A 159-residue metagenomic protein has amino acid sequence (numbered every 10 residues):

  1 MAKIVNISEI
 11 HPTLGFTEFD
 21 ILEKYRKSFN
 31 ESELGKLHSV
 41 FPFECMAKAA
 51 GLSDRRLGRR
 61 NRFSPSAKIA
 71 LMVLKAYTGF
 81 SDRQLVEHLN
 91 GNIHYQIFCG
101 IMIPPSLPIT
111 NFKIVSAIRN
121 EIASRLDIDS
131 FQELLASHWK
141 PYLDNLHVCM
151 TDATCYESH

Functional and structural regions predicted by a protein language model:
M1-F43: Charged, often Cys/His-bearing segments associated with DNA-binding zinc-finger transcription factors
E31-A70: Basic, short loop/linker segments at the boundary and entry of helix-turn-helix/winged-helix-like folds
R56-N61, F80-Q84, H88: Long, hydrophobic/aromatic-enriched structural stretches that serve as scaffold segments
L71-G79: Alpha-helical support elements that line or immediately flank enzyme active sites and cofactor-binding pockets
A76, N90, N120: Residue-level detection of the helix-turn-helix DNA-binding "recognition helix"
Q84-F98: DNA-recognition alpha helix
P105-H159: Active-site- or DNA-interface-adjacent structural scaffold in DNA-acting proteins
